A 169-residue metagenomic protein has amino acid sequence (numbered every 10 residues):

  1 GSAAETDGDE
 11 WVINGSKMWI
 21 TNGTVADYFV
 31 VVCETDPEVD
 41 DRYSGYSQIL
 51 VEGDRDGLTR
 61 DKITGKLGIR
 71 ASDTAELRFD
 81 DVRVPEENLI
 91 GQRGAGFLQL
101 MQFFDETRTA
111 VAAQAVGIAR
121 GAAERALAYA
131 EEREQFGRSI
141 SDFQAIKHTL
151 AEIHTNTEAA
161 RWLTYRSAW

Functional and structural regions predicted by a protein language model:
S2-E5: A structural signal for short hydrophobic beta-strand segments in well-ordered beta-sheet cores
D7, T24, R70-S72: A short, compositionally biased micro-patch
G8-V12, Y28, T74: A generic structural signal for beta-strand entry/edge sites
N14-R60: A short core secondary-structure module
Q48, L58-A159: Glycine-rich beta->alpha junctions and the first turn(s) of the following alpha-helix
